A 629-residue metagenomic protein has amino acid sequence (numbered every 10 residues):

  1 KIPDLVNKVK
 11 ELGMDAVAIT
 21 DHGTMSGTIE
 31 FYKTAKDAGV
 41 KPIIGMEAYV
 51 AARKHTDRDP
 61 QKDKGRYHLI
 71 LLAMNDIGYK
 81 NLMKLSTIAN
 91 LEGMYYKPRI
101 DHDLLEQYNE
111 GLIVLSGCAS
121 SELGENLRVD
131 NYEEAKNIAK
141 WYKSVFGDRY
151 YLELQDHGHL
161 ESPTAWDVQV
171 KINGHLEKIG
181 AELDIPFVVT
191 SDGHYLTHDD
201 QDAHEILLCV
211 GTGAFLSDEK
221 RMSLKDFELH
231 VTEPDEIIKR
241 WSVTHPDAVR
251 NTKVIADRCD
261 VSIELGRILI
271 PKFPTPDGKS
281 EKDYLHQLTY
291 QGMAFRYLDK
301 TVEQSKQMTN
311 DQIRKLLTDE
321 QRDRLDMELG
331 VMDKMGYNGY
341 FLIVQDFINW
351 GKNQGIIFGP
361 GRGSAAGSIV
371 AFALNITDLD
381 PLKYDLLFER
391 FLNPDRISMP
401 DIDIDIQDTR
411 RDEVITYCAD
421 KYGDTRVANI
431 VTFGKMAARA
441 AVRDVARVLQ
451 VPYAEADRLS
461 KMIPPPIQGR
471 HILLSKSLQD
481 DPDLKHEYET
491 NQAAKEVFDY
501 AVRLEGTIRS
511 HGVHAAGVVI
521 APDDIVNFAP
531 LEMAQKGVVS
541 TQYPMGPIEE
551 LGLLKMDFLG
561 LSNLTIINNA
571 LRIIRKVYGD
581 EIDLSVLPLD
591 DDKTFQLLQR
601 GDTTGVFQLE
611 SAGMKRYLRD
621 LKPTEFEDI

Functional and structural regions predicted by a protein language model:
K1-I629: Alpha-helical scaffold/interaction cores of sigma-54-like transcription cofactors and many family A DNA polymerases
